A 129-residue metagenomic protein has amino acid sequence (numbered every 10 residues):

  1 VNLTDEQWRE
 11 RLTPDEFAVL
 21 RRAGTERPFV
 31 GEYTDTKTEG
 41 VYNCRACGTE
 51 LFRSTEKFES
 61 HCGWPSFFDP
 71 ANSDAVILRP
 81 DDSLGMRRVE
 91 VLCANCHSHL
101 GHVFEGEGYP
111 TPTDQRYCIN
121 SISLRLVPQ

Functional and structural regions predicted by a protein language model:
N2-Q129: A short Gly-Trp-Pro
